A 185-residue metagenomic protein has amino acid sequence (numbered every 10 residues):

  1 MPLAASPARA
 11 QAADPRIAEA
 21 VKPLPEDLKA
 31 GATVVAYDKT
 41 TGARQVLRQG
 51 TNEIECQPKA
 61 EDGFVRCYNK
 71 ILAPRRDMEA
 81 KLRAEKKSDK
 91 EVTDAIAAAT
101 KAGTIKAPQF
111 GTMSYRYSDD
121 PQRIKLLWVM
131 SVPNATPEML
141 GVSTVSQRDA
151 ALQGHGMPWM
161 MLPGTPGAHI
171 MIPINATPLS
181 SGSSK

Functional and structural regions predicted by a protein language model:
A4-Q11: Sec/Tat signal peptide C-region and signal peptidase I cleavage site
Q11-K185: Primary mode marks residue(s) on the alpha4-beta5-alpha5 output face of response regulator receiver
